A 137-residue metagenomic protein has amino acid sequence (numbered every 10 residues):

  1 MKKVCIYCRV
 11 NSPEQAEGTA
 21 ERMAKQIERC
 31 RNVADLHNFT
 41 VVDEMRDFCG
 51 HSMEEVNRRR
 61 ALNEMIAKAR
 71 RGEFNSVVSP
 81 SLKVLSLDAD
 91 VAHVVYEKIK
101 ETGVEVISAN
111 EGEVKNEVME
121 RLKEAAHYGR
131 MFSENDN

Functional and structural regions predicted by a protein language model:
M1-N137: Short, structured surface patches at the beginning of a domain
